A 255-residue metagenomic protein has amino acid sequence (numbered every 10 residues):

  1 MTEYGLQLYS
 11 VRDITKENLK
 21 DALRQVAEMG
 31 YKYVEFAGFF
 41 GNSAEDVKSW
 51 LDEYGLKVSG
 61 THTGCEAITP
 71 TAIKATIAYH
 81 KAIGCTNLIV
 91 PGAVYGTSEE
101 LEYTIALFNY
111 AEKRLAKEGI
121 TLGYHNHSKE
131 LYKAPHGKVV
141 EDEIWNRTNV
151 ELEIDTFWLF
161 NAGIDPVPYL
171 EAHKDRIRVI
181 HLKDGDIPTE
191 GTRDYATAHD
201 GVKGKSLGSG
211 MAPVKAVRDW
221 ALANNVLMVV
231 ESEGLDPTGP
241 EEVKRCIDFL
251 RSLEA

Functional and structural regions predicted by a protein language model:
E3-L8, V34-F36, V58-T63, L88-V90 (+4 more regions): Hydrophobic faces of well-ordered beta-strands that scaffold small-molecule active sites in alpha/beta enzyme cores
Y4-E17, T61-P70, Y95-E100: Active-site mouth loops of central-metabolism enzymes
Y4-Y31, F39-N42: Conserved N-terminal beta1-alpha1 strand-loop-helix module at the mouth
R24, E28, Y33, F40 (+4 more regions): Active-site acidic/histidine proton-transfer and metal-coordination neighborhood in alpha/beta enzyme cores
K117-M211: Acidic/histidine-rich catalytic cores of soluble enzymes
S206, G210, K215-D219, V226-E231: H/E-rich (His + Asp/Glu) clusters that bind or coordinate divalent metals
T238-A255: C-terminal helical cap(s) of enzyme catalytic domains, especially alpha/beta-barrels
